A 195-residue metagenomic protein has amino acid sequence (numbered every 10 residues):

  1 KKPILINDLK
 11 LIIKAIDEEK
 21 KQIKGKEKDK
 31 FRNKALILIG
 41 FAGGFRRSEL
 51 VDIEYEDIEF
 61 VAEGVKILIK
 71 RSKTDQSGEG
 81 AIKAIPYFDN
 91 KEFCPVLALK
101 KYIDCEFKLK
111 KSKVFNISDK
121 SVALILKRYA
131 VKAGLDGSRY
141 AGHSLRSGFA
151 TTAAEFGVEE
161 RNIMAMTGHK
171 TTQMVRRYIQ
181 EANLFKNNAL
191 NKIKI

Functional and structural regions predicted by a protein language model:
K1-I195: Extended, non-catalytic subsegments within catalytic or DNA/protein-binding/adaptor domains
